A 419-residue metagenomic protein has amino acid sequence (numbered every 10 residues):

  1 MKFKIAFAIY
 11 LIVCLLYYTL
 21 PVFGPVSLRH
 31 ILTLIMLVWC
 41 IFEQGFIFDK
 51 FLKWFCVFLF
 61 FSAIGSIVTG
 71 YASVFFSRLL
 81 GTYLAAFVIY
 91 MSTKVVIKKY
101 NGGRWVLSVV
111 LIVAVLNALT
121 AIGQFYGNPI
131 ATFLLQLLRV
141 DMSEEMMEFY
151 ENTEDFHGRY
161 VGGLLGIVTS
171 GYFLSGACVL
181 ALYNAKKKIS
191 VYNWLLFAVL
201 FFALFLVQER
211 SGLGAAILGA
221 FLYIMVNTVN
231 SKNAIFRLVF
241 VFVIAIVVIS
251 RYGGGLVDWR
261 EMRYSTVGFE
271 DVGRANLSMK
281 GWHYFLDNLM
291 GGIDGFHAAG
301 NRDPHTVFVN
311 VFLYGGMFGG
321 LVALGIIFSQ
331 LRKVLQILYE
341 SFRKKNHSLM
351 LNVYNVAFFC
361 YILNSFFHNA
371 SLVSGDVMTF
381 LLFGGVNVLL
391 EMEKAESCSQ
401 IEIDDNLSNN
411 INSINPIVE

Functional and structural regions predicted by a protein language model:
M1-G45, F60-T69, Y361-L363, V377-L381: N-terminal signal-anchor transmembrane segment
Y18-H30, G65, A72-G81, L165-S170 (+3 more regions): Helix-loop-helix junctions and helix-breaking kinks within/between transmembrane helices of multi-pass membrane
L34-W39, I217, F221, Y354-N364 (+1 more regions): Transmembrane alpha-helices of multi-pass inner-membrane enzymes
W54-F60, A72-V95, W105-V110, A114: Aromatic-anchored transmembrane helix interface
L107-D141, E154-Q208, L213-V226, R332: Alpha-helical transmembrane segments of multi-pass inner-membrane proteins
L119-N128, V207, N227-F269, W282-L286: A membrane-periplasm/extracellular boundary helix in multi-pass inner-membrane enzymes that assemble envelope glycans
I189-N193, I217, F221, M225-T228 (+4 more regions): Hydrophobic transmembrane alpha-helices and their immediate junctions
W259, T266-D303, F308-V311, G315-V322: TM-adjacent membrane-interface loops and short helices in multi-pass inner/ER membrane proteins
